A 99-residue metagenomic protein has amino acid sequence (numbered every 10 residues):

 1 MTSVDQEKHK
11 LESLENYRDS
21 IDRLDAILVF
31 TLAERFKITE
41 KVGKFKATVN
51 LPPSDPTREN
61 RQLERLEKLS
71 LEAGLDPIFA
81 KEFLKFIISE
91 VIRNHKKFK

Functional and structural regions predicted by a protein language model:
M1-K99: Domain-level signature for soluble enzymes in the chorismate/prephenate branch of the shikimate pathway
